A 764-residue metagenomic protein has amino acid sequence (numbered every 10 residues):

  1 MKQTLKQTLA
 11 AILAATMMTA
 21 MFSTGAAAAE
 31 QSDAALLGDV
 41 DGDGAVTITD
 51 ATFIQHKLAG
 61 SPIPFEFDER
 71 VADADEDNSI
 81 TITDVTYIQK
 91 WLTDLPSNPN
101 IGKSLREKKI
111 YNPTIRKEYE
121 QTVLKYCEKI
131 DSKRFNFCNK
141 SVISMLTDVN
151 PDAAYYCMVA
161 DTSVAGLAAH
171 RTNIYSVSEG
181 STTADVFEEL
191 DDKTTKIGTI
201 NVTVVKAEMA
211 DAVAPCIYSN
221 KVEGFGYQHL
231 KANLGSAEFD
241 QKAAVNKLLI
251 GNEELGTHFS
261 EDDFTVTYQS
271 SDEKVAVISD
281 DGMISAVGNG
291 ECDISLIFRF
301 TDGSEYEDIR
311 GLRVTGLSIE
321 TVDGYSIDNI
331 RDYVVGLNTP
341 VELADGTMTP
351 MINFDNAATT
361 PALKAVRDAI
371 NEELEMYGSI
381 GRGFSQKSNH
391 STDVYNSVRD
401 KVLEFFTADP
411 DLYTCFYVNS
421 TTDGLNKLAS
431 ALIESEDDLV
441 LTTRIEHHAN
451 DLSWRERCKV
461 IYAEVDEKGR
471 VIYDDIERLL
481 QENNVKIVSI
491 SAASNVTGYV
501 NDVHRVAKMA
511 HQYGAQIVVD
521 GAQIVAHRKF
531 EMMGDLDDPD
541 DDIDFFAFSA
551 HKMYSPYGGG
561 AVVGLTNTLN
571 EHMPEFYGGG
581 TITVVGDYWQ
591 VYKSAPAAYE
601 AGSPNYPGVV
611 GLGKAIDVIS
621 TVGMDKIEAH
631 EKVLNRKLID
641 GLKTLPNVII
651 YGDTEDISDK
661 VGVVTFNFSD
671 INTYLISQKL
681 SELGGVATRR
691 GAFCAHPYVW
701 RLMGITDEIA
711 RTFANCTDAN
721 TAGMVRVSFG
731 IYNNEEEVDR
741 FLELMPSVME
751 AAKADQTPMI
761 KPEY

Functional and structural regions predicted by a protein language model:
T4-I115, Y119, G166: Cellulosome-associated attachment modules in secreted, modular CAZymes
A28-Q31, I48-D50, L58-S61, L105-L317: Extracytoplasmic soluble-region selector
D39, D73, M283, Y462 (+1 more regions): Conserved beta-strand positions that form and line the central face of beta-propeller blades
V46-T49, I80-T83, G290, N419 (+1 more regions): Aromatic- and histidine-enriched alpha-helix N-cap/loop-to-helix transition segments that scaffold the rims
L317-Y764: Pyridoxal 5′-phosphate
